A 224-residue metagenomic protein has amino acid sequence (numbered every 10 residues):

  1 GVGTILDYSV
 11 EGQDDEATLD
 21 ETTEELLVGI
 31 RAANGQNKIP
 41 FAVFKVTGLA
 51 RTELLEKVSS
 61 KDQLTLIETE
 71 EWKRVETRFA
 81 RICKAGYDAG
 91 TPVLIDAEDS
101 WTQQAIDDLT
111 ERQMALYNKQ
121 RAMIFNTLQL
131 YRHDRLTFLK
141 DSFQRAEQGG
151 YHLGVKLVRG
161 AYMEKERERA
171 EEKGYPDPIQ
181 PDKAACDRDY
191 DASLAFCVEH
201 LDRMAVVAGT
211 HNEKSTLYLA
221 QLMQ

Functional and structural regions predicted by a protein language model:
G1-Q224: Positively charged, amphipathic and often flexible ligand-engagement surfaces
